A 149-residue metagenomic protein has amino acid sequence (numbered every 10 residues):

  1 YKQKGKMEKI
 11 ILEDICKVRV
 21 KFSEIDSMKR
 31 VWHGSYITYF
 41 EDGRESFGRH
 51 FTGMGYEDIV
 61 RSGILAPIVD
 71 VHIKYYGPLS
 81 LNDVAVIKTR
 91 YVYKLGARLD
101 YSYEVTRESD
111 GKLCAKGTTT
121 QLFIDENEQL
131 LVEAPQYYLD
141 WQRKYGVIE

Functional and structural regions predicted by a protein language model:
Y1-K6: Short, Lys/Arg-enriched N-terminal segments with co-localized hydrophobic residues within the first ~10-30 amino acids
M7-V69, D125-E149: Hot-dog-fold acyl-thioester-processing enzymes
C16, L79-L81, Y91-E149: HotDog/MaoC-like acyl-thioester-processing domains
R19, H72, T120: Short aromatic/hydrophobic contact patches that present stacked aromatics for nucleic-acid/ligand binding
K21, Y76, R107: Residue-level recognition of the GNAT/N-acetyltransferase active site
G48-L99: Hydrophobic beta-strand-centered segment that forms part of the acyl-chain substrate-binding groove
